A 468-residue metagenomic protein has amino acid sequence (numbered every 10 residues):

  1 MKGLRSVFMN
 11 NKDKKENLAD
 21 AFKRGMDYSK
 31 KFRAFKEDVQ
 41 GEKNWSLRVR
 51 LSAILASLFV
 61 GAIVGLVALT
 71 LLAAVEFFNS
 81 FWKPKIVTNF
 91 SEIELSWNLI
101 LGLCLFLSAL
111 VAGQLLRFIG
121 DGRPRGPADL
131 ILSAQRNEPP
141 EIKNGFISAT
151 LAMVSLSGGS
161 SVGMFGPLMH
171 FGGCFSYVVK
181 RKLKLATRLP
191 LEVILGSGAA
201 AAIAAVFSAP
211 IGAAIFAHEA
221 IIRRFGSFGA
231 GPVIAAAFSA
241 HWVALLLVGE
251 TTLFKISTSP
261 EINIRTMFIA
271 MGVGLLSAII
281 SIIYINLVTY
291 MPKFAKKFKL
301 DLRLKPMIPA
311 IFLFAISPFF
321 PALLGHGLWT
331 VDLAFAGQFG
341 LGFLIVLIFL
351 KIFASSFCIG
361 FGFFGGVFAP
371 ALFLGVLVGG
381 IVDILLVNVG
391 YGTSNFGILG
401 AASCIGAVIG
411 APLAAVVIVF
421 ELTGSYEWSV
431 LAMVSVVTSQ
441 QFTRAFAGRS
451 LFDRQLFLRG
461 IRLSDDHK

Functional and structural regions predicted by a protein language model:
K2-K468: Alpha-helical transmembrane segments and immediately membrane-proximal extracytoplasmic
